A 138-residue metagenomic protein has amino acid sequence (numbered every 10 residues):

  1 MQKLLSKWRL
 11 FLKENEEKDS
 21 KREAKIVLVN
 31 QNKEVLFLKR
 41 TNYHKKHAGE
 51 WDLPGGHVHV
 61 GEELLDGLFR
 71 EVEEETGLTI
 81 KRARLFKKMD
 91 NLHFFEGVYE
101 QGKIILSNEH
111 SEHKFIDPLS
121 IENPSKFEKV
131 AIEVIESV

Functional and structural regions predicted by a protein language model:
M1-K13: Short acidic, low-complexity intrinsically disordered linear motifs used for protein-protein interactions
W8, I26-V27, E34-L36, L78 (+1 more regions): A generic structural signal for ordered secondary structure
E14-V35, D90-N91: Conserved N-terminal beta-strand and adjoining loop/helix that marks the start of the Nudix/MutT-like hydrolase domain
K18, V27, Y43, I104-S107: Short secondary-structure boundary/capping segments
K18-S20, H47-E50, S107-H110: A generic structural micro-feature
E34-R70, E74: Conserved Nudix-box catalytic region and its N-terminal flanking loop in Nudix hydrolases and closely related
H57-S137: Unchanged
